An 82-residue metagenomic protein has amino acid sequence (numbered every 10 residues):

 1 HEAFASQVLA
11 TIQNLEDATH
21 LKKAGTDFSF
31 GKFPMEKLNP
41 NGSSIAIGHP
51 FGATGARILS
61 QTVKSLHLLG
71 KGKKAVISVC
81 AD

Functional and structural regions predicted by a protein language model:
H1-D82: Claisen-condensing/thiolase-fold acyl-transfer catalytic domains that form or cleave C-C bonds in fatty acid
